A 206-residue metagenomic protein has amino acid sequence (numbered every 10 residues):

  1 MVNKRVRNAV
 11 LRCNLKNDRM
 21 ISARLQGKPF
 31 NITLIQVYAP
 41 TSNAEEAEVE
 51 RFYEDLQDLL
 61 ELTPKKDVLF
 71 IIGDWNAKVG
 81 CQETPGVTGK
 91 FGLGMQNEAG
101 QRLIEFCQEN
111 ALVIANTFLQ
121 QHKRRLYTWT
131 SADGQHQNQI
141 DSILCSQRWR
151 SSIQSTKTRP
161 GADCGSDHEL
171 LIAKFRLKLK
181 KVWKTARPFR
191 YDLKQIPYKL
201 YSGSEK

Functional and structural regions predicted by a protein language model:
M1-K206: A shared catalytic/ligand-binding motif for oxyanion handling
